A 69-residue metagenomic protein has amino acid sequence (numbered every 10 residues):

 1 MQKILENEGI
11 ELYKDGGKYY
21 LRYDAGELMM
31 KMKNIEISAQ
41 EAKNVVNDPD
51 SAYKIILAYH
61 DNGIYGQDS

Functional and structural regions predicted by a protein language model:
M1-I4, N62, G66-S69: Positively charged, low-complexity terminal tracts and the immediately adjacent first secondary-structure elements
M1-L28: N-terminal acidic leader/helix
R22, K31-K33, V45-N47: Short acidic, gly/pro-rich beta-turn/loop elements at beta-sheet edges and active-site/ligand-binding grooves
A25-K33, A39-Q40: Acidic, low-complexity, intrinsically disordered interaction modules
A42-G66: A short beta-strand-loop micro-motif that forms or neighbors metal/cofactor- and ligand-binding patches at active-site
